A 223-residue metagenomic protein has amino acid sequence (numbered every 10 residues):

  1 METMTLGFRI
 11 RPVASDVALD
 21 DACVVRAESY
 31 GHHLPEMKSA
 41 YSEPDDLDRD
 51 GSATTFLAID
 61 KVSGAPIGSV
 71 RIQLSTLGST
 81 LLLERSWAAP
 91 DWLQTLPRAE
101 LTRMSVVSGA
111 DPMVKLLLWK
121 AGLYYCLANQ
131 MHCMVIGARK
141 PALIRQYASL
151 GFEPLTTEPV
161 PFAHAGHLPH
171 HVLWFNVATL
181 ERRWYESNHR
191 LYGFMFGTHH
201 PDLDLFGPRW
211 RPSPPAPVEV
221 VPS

Functional and structural regions predicted by a protein language model:
M1-D45, T55-V62: Short amphipathic alpha-helix that is part of the acyltransferase structural core
M37, S75-W87: A short, polar/charged loop-to-alpha-helix boundary motif
A40-L47, E158-A163: Short, solvent-exposed loop/turn elements at beta->coil junctions and helix N-caps that rim active or binding pockets
D50-A53: Short, small/polar residue-rich loop motifs at catalytic or cofactor-binding pockets
L57, G64-L74: Conserved beta-strand in the GNAT
L83-P169: Acyl-donor binding region in acyl/amide transferases
A163-Y192: C-terminal "cap" of GNAT-fold acetyltransferases
E181-S223: Acidic/histidine-enriched, glycine/proline-rich intrinsically disordered or flexible terminal extensions
